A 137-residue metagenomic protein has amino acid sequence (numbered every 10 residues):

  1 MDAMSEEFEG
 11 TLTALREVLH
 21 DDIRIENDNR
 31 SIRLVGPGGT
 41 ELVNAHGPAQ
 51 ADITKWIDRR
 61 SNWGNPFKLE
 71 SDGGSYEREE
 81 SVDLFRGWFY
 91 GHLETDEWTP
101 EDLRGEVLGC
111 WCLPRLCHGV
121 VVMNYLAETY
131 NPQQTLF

Functional and structural regions predicted by a protein language model:
D2-F137: Catalytic phosphate/metal-binding cores of nucleic-acid and nucleotide-processing enzymes, i.e., regions that mediate
